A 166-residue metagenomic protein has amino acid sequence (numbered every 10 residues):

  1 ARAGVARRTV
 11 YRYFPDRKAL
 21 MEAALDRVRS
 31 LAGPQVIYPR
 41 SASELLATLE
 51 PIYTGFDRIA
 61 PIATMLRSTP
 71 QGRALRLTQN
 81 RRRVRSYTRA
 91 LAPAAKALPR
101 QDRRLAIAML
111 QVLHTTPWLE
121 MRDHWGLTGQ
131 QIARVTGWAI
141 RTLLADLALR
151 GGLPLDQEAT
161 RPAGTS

Functional and structural regions predicted by a protein language model:
A1-A19: Helix-turn-helix
Y13, A23, V135: Residues in the recognition helix of alpha-helical DNA-binding motifs
A19-P51: Amphipathic alpha-helical linker/stalk segments
A47-E50, T54, R58, Q71-A108 (+2 more regions): Amphipathic alpha-helical packing segments from all-alpha helical-bundle domains
A63-S68: Short, hydrophobic secondary-structure boundary micro-motifs
R150-S166: Long, compositionally biased
